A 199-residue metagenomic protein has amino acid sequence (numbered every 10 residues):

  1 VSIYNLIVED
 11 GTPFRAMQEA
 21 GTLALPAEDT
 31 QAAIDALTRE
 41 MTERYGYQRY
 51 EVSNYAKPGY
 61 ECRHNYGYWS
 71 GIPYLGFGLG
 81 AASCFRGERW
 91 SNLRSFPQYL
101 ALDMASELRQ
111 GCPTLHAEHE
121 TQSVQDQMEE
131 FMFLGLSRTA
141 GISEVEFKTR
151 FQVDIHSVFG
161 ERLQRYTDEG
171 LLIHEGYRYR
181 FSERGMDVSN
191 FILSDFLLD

Functional and structural regions predicted by a protein language model:
V1-V153: C-terminal scaffold of the Radical SAM
Q152-T167: Short amphipathic alpha-helical interaction segments
T167-Y177: A short, conserved structural fragment
R178-S182: Minor-groove-contacting beta-hairpin "wing" of winged helix-turn-helix DNA-binding domains
R184-D199: Short, amphipathic alpha-helical interaction segments positioned at domain boundaries
